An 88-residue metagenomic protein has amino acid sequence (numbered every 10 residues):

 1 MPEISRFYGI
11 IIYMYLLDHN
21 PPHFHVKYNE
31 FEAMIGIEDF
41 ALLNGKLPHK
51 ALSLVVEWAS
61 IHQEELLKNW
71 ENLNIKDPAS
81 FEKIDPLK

Functional and structural regions predicted by a protein language model:
M1-P22: Short, charged/polar N-terminal "headpieces" of proteins
P2, P21-P22, P48, P78 (+1 more regions): Proline-rich intrinsically disordered, low-complexity coils
E3, A33, L43, D77-K83: Glycine-rich, flexible loop/turn motifs
I4-S5, M14-Y15, I35, V56-W58 (+1 more regions): Aromatic-enriched hydrophobic runs in primary sequence
Y15-H49: A short, structured beta-strand/loop element
S53: A short mixed-secondary-structure module that forms the rim of ligand-binding clefts
V56-K88: C-terminal structural segments of small proteins and small subunits
